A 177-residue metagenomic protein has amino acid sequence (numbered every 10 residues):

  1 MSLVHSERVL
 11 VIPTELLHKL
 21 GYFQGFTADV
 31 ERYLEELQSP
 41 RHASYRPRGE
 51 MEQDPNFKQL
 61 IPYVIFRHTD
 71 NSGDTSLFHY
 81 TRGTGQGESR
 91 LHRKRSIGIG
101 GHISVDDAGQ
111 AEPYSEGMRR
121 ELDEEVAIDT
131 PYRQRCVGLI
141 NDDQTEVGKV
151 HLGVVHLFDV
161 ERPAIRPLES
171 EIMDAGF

Functional and structural regions predicted by a protein language model:
L3, P55-Q59, G148-V150: A short catalytic or substrate-binding loop motif that flags glycine-/basic-rich loops and adjacent residues that bind
L3-S39: Extreme N-terminus nucleophile/cap motif
H5-R8, I12-T14, G49-E50, G83-Q86 (+3 more regions): Active-site segment of metal-dependent pyrophosphate-handling enzymes, primarily the Nudix hydrolase catalytic core
Q24-G73, R82-Q86: Acidic, metal-coordinating catalytic segment for phosphate/diphosphate chemistry, firing primarily on the Nudix
Y33-E36, D159-P163, E169: Long, low-complexity, charge-rich intrinsically disordered regions
I65-F66, L157-D159, G176: Short, well-ordered beta-strand micro-motif
T75-E124: Conserved Nudix-box catalytic region and its N-terminal flanking loop in Nudix hydrolases and closely related
I165-F177: NUDIX/MutT-family hydrolases
